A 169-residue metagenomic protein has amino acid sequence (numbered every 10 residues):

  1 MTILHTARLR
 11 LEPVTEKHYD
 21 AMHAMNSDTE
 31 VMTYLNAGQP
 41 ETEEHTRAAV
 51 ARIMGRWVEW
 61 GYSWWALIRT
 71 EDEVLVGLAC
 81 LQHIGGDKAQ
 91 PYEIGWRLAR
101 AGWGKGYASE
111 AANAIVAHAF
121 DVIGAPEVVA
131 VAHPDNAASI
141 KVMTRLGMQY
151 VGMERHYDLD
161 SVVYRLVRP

Functional and structural regions predicted by a protein language model:
M1-Y34, A51, W64-P169: Acyl-donor (CoA/ACP) binding surface of acyl/acetyltransferases
Q39-G61: Active-site rim helix/loop that mediates acceptor-substrate recognition in acyltransferases
